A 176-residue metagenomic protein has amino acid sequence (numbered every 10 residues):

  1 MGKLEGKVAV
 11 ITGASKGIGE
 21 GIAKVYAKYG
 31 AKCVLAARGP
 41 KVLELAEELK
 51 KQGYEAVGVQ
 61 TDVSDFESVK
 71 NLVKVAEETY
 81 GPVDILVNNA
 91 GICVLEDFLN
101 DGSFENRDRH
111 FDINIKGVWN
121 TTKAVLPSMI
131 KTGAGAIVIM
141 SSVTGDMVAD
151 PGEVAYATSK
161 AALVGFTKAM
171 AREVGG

Functional and structural regions predicted by a protein language model:
V8, S15-G17: Conserved glycine-rich cofactor-binding loop
Y29-E44: Conserved glycine-rich Rossmann-like NAD(P)H-binding loop of the short-chain dehydrogenase/reductase
Q60-L72, F104: The beta1-alpha1 cofactor-binding region of Rossmann-like NAD(H)/NADP(H)-dependent oxidoreductases
D97-L99, S103-F111: Substrate-binding pocket helix/loop in short-chain dehydrogenase/reductase
G102, V148-A157, A169: Active-site loop-to-helix junction immediately N-terminal to the catalytic Tyr of the SDR YXXXK motif in Rossmann-fold
T122, S159, T167: Active-site helix of classical SDR
P127, R172-E173: Alpha-helical segment proximal to the catalytic Tyr-Lys
